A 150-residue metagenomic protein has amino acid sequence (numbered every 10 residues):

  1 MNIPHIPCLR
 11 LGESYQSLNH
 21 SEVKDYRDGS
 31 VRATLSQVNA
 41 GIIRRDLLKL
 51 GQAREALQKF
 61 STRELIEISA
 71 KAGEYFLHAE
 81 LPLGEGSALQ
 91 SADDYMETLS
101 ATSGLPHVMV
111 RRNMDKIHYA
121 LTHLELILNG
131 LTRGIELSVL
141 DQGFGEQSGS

Functional and structural regions predicted by a protein language model:
M1-G149: N-terminal Rossmann-like NAD(P)+-binding subdomain of aldehyde/semialdehyde dehydrogenases
